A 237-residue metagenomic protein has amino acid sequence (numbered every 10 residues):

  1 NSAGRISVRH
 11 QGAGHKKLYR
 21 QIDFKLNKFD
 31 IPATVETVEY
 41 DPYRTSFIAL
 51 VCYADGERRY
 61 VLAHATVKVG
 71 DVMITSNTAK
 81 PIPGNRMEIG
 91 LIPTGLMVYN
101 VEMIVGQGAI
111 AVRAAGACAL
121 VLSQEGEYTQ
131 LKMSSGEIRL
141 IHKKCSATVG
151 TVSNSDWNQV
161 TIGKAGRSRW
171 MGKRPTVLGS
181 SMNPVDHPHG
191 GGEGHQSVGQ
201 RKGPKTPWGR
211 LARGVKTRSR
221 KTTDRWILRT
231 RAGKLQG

Functional and structural regions predicted by a protein language model:
N1-R44, K68-G237: Basic, glycine/proline-rich low-complexity segments that contact nucleic acids
Y43, V51-Y53: Structural recognition of beta-strand segments within beta-rich domains
Y53, A63, S123: Conserved strand-loop elements at the edges of beta-sheets that form or border functional pockets
Y53-G56, S134-S135: Short acidic-glycine loop/turn motifs at beta-strand connectors
G56-K68: Beta-strand/loop nucleic-acid-binding surfaces
